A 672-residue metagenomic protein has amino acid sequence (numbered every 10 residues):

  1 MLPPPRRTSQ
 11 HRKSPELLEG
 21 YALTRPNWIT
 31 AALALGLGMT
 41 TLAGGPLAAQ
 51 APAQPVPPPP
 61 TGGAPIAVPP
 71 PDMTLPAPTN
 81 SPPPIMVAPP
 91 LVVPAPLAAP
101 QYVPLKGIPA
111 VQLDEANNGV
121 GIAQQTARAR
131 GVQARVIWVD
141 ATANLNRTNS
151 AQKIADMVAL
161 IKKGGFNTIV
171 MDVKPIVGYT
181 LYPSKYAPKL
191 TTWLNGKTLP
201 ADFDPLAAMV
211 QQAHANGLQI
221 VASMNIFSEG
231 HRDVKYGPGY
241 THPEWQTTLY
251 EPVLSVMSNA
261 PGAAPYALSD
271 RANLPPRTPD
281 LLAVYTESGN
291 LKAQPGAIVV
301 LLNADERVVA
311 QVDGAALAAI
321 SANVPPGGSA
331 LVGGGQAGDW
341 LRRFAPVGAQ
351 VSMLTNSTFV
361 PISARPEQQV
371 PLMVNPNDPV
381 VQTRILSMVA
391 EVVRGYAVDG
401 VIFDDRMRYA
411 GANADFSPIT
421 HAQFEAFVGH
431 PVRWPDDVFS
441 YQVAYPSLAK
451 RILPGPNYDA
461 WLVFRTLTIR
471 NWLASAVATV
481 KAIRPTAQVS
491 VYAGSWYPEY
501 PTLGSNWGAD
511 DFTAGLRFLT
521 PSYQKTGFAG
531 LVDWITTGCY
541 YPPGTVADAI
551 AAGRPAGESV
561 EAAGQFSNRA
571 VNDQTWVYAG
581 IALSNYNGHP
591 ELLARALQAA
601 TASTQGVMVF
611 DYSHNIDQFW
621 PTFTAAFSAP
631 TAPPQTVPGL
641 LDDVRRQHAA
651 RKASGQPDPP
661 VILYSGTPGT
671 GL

Functional and structural regions predicted by a protein language model:
Q112-A123, T168-K174, P205-N273, L354-S363 (+2 more regions): Glycine-rich, aromatic-flanked loop segments that form ligand/cofactor-binding clefts across common enzyme folds
V139-T148, P188-D202, Q368-T383, N457-I469 (+2 more regions): The substrate-binding groove and active-site-proximal loops of carbohydrate-active enzymes, especially glycoside
N146-G164, T192-H214, Q382-S387, T468-A474 (+1 more regions): Aromatic- and glycine-enriched glycan-recognition loops and surfaces that form the carbohydrate-binding subsites
K153-G178, F528-I535: Catalytic domains of carbohydrate-active enzymes, especially glycoside hydrolases
L160, T248-Y266, L317, A322-Q336 (+2 more regions): Polysaccharide-binding and catalytic clefts of secreted carbohydrate-active enzymes
F166-A201: Aromatic-lined carbohydrate-binding/catalytic grooves of carbohydrate-active enzymes
V256-V332, G338: Autoprocessing Asn-cyclization modules and mimics
Y523-I550, A556-G669: Substrate-binding cleft of secreted/luminal carbohydrate-active enzymes
